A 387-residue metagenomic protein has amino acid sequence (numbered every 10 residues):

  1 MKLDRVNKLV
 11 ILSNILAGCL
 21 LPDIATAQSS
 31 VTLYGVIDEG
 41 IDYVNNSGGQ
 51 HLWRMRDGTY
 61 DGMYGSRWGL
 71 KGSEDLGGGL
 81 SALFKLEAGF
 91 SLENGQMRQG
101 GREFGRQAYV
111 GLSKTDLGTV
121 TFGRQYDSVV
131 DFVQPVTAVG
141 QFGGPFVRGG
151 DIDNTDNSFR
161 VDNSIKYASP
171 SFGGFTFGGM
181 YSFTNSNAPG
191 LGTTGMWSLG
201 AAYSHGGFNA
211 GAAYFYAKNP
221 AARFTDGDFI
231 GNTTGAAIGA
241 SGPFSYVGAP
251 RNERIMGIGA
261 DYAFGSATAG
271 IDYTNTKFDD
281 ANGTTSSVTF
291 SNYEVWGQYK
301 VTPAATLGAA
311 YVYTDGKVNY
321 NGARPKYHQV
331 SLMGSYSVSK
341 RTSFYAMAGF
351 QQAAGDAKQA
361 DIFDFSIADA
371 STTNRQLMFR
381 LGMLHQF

Functional and structural regions predicted by a protein language model:
P22-I24: N-terminal signal peptide c-region/cleavage motif recognized by signal peptidases
Q28-Y43, M55-S186, T193-F215, F350: Outer membrane beta-barrel
T32-Y34, S81-L83, T119-T121, T176-G178 (+7 more regions): Residue-level detector of the transmembrane beta-barrel scaffold of outer-membrane proteins
D42-G48, S91-G95, V129, S182-A188 (+4 more regions): Sequence/structural signature of outer-membrane beta-barrel proteins
Q50-R54, V147-D151, I238-F244, D279-D280 (+2 more regions): Extracytoplasmic loops and strand-loop junctions of Gram-negative outer membrane beta-barrel proteins
L52-D61, R98-R102, T155-D156, A188-G195 (+5 more regions): Replace "Gram-negative outer membrane beta-barrel proteins" with "bacterial and organellar outer membrane beta-barrel
G200-S337, H385: Detector for outer-membrane/organellar transmembrane beta-barrel domains, recognizing the amphipathic beta-strand
V338, T373-F387: Outer-membrane beta-barrel "beta-signal"
